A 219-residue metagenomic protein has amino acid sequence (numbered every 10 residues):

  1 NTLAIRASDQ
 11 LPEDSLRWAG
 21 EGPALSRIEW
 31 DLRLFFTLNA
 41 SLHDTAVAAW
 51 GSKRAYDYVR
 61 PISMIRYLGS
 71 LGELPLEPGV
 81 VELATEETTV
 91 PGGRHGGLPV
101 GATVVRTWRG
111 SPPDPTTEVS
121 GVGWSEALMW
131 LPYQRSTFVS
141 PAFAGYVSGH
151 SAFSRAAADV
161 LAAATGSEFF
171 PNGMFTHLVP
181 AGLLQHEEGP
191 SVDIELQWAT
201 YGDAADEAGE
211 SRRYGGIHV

Functional and structural regions predicted by a protein language model:
N1-V219: Hydrophobic alpha-helical bundle signature of multipass membrane enzymes
